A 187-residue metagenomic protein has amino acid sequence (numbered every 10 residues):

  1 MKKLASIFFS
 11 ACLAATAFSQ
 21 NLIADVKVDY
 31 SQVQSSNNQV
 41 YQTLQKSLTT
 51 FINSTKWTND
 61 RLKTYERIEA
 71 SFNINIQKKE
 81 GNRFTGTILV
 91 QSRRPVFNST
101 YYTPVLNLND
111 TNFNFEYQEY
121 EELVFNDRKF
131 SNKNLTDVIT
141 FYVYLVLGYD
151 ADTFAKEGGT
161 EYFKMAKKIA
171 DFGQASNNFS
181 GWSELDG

Functional and structural regions predicted by a protein language model:
M1-L22: Bacterial Sec-dependent N-terminal signal peptides
S6, N53, Y144, G148: Residue-level marker of positions within ordered structural domains that often coincide with functionally constrained
F18-L22, Q42, N109-Y117: Membrane-targeting and insertion segments and their boundary/processing signals
Q20-T85, F97-N98: Start-of-domain marker
T85-G187: Acidic/His-rich structured neighborhood in mature extracellular/periplasmic domains
